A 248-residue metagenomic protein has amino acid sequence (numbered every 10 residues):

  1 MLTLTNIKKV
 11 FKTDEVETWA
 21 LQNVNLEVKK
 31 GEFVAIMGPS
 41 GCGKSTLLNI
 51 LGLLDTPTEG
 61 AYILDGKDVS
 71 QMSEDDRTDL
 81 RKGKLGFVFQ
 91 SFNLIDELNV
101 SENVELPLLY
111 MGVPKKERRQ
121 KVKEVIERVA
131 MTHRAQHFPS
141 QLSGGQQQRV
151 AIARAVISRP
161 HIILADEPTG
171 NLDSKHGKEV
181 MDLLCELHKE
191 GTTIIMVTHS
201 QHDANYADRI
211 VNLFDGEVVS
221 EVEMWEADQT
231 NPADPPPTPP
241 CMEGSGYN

Functional and structural regions predicted by a protein language model:
M1-A207: ABC family nucleotide-binding domain
R209, E217-M242, G246-N248: Conserved beta-strand-loop-alpha-helix hinge in the C-terminal portion of ABC ATPase nucleotide-binding domains
F214: A cytosolic small-molecule/anion-sensing beta-strand core signal
